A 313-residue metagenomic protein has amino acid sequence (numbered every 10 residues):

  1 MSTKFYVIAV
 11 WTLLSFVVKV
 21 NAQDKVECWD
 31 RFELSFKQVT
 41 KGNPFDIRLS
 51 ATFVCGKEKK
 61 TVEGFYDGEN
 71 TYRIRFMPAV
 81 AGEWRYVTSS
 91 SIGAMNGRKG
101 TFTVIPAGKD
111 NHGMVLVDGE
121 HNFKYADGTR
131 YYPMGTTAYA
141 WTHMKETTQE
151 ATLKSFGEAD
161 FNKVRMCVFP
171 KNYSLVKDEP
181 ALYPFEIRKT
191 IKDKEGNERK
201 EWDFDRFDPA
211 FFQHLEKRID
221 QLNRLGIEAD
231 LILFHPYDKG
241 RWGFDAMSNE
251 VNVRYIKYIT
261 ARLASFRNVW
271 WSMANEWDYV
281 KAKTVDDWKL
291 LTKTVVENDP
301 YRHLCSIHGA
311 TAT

Functional and structural regions predicted by a protein language model:
M1-D24: Bacterial Sec-dependent N-terminal signal peptides
T12, D24-V26, K41, V54 (+7 more regions): Generic marker of residues within folded, mature protein domains
A22-E58, V62-F65, T101-A107: Non-catalytic, glycine-rich low-complexity segments
V26-C28, N43-F45, G68, P78-V80 (+1 more regions): Solvent-exposed loop and beta-edge segments used for protein-protein assembly and interaction
R31-S35, R48-S50, R73-R75, R85-V87 (+1 more regions): Beta-strand secondary-structure signal
T52, E58-N122, D127, T142: Extended acidic/polar, glycine-enriched regions that form or flank non-catalytic beta-rich accessory modules
V115-T313: Active-site mouth of glycoside hydrolases
